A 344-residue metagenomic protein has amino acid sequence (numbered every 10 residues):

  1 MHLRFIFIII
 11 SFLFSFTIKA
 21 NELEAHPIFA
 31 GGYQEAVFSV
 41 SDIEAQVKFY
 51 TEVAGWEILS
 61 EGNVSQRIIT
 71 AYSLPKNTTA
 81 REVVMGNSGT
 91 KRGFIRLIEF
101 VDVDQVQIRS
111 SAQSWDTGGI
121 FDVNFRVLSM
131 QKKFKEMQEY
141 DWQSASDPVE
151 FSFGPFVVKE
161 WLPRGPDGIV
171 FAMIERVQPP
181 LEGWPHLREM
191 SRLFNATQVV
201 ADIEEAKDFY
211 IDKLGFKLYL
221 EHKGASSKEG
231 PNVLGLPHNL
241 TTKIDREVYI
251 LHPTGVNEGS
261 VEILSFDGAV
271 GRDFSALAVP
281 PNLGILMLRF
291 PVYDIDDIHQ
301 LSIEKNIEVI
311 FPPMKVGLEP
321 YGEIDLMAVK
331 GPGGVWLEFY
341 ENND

Functional and structural regions predicted by a protein language model:
M1-F5: Positively charged n-region of N-terminal signal peptides that target proteins for export
I6-S15: Bacterial N-terminal signal peptides
F16-A20: Sec/Tat signal peptide C-region and signal peptidase I cleavage site
N21-I28, F38, L59-G62, V83 (+7 more regions): Vicinal oxygen chelate
L23-E24, I28, G55, L59-E99 (+2 more regions): Post-signal peptide N-terminal segment of secreted/secretory-pathway proteins
I43-E57, E136-E139, D202-L218, E304: Amphipathic alpha-helical segments
V64-T79, Q105, G224-T241, G271 (+1 more regions): Short, flexible, glycine-rich and Lys/Arg-enriched loop motifs at helix boundaries that contact anionic partners
